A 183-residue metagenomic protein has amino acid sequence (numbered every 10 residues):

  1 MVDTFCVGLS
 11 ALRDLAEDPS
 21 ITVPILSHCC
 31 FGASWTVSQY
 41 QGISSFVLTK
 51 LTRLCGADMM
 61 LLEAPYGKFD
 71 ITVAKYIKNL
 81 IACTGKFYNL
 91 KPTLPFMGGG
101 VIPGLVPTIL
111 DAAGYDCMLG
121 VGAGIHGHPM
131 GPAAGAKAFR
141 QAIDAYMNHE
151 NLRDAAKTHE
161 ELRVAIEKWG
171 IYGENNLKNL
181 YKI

Functional and structural regions predicted by a protein language model:
M1-G122, G127, G131-A138: Catalytic alpha/beta core domains of metabolic enzymes, predominantly
P132-I183: Extended, intrinsically disordered, low-complexity segments
